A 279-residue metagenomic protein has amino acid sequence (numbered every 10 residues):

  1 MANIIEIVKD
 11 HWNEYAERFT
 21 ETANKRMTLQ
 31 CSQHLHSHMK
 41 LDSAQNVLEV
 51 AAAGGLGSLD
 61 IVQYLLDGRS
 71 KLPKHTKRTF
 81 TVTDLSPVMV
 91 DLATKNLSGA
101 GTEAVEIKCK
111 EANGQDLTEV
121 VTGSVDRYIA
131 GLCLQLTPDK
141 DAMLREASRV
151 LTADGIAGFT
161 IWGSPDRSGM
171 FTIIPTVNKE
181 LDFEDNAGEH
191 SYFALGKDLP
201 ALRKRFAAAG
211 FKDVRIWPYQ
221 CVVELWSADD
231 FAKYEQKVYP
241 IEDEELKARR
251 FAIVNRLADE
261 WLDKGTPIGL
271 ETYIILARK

Functional and structural regions predicted by a protein language model:
N3-V8, A16, N24-L29, A53-L56 (+1 more regions): Conserved Class I S-adenosyl-L-methionine
N24-S32, S86, K140, D166-M170 (+1 more regions): Conserved donor sugar-nucleotide recognition element shared by glycan-biosynthetic enzymes
K25-Q45, D60-G68: Conserved alpha-helix/loop element of class I SAM-dependent methyltransferases that forms part of the SAM/SAH-binding
N46-E119, R127, A142: Class I SAM-dependent methyltransferase SAM/SAH-binding core
D126-D141, G163: A short SAM/SAH-binding and catalytic strip from SAM-dependent methyltransferases
D141-I156: A short glycine-rich, Lys/Arg-flanked "PGG" loop and its adjoining helix->strand segment in the class I
I156-F183: Conserved class I S-adenosyl-L-methionine
